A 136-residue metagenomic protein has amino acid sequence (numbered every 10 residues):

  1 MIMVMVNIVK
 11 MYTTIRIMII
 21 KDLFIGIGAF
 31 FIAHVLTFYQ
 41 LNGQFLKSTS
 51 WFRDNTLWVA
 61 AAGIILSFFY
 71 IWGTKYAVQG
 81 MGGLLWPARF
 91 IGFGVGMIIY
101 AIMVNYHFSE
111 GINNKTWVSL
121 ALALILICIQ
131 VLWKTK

Functional and structural regions predicted by a protein language model:
V6-K136: Polytopic alpha-helical membrane proteins, predominantly small-molecule transporters/carriers
